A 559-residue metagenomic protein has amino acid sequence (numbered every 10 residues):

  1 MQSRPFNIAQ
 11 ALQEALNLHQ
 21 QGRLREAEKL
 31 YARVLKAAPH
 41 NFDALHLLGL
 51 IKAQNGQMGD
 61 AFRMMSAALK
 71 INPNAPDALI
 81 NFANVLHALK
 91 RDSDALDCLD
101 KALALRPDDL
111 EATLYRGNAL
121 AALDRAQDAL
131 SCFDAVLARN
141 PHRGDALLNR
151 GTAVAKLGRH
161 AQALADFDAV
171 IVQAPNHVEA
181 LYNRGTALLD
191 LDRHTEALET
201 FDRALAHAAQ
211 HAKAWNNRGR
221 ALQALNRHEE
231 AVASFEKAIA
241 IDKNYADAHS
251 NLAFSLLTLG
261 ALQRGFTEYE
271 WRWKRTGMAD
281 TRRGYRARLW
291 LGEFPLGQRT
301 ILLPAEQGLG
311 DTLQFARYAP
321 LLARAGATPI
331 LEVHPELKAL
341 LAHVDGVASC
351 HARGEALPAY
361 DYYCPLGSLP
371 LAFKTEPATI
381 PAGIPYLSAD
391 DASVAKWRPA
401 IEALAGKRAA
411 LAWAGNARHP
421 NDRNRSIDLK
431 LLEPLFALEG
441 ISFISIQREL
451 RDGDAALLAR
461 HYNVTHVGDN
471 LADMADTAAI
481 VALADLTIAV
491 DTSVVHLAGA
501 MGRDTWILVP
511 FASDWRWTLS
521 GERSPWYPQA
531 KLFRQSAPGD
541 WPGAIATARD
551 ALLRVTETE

Functional and structural regions predicted by a protein language model:
M1-L486, D491-E559: Alpha-helical solenoid repeat scaffolds of the TPR/TPR-like class and their adjacent stem/linker regions that mediate
